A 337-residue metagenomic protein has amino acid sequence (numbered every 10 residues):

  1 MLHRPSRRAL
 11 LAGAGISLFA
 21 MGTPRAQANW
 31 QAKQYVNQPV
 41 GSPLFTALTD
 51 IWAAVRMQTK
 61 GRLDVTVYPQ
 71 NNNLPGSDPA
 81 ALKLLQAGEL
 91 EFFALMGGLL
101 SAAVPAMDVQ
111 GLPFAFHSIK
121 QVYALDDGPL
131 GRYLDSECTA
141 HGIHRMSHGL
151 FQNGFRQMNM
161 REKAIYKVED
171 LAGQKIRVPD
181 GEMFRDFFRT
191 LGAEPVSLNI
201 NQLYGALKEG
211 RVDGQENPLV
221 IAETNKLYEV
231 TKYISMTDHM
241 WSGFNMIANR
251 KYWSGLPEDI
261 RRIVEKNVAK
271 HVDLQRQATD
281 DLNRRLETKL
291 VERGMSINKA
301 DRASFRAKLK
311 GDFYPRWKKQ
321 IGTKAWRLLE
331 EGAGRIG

Functional and structural regions predicted by a protein language model:
L2-P5, L11-M21, R25-Q121, S136-G337: N-terminal secretory/targeting leader peptides
Y133: Divalent-metal coordination cores built from histidine and acidic residues
